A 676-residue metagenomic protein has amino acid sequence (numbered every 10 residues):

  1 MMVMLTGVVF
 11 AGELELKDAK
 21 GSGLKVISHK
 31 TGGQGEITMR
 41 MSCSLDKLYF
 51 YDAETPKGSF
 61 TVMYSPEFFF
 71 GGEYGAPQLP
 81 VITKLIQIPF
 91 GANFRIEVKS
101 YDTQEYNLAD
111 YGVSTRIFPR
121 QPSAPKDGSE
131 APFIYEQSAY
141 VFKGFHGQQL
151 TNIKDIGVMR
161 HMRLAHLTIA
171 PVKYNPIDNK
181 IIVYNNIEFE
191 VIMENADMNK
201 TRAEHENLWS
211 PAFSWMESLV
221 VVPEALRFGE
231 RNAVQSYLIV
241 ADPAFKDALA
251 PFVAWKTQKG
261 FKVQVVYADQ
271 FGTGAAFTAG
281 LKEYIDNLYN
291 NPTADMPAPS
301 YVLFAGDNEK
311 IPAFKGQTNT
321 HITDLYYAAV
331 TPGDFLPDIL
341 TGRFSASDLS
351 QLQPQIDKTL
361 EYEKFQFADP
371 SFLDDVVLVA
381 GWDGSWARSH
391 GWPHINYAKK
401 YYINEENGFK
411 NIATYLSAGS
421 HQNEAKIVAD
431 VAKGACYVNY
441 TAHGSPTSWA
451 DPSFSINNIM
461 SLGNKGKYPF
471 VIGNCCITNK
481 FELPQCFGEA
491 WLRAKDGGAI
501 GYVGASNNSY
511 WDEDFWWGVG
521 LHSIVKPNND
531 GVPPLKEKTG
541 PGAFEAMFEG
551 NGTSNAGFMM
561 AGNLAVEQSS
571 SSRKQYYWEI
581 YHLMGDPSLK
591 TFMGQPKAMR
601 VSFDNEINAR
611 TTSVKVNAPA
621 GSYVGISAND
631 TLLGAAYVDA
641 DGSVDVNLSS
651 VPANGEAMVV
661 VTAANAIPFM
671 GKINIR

Functional and structural regions predicted by a protein language model:
F10-Q270, F277-Y301: Extracellular pro-sequences of secreted precursors
H146, M159-R163, T168-Y174, I182-Y184 (+9 more regions): Active-site-adjacent structural elements in enzyme catalytic domains
E309, A380, K480-Q595, M599: Active-site-proximal C-terminal subdomain of hydrolase catalytic domains
H321, L325-Y362, P446-K536: Catalytic cores of nucleophile-dependent amide-cleaving enzymes
K590-A620: Surface beta-strand/loop "capping" patches
V638-L648: Glycine-centered loop-to-beta-strand initiation motif
N654-A664: Short, aromatic- and glycine-rich surface loops/edge beta-strands on solvent-exposed regions
N665-R676: Edge beta-strands of extracellular beta-sandwich domains
